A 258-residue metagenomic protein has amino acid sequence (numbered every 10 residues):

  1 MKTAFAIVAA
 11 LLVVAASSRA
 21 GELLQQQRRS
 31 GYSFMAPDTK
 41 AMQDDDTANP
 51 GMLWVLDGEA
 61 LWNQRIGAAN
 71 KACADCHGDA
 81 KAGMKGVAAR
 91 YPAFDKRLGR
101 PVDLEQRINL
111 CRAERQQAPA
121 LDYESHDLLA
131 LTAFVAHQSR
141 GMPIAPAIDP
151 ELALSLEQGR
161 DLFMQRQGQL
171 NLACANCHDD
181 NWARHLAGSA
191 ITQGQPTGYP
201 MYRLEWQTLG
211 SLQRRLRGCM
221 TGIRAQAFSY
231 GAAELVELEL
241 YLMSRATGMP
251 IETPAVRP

Functional and structural regions predicted by a protein language model:
K2-F5, A10-W54, A82, P92-E157 (+4 more regions): Post-cleavage N-terminal segment of exported redox proteins
D44-D75: N-terminal, post-signal-peptide region of Sec/Tat-exported proteins
W62, L162-F163: Conserved short C-terminal alpha-helix that flanks the catalytic cleft of nucleotide-sugar-dependent
A69-K81, L131, G159, Q169-N181 (+2 more regions): The canonical Cys-X-X-Cys-His
G83-G86, R184-G188: Short Cys/His-rich "knuckle" micro-motifs
A88-R97, A190-Y199: Short cysteine/histidine-rich metal-coordination sites, predominantly Zn2+-binding motifs
A145-I148, L172-A175, A187-I191: Short acidic alpha-helical/loop segments enriched in Asp/Glu that coordinate divalent cations
